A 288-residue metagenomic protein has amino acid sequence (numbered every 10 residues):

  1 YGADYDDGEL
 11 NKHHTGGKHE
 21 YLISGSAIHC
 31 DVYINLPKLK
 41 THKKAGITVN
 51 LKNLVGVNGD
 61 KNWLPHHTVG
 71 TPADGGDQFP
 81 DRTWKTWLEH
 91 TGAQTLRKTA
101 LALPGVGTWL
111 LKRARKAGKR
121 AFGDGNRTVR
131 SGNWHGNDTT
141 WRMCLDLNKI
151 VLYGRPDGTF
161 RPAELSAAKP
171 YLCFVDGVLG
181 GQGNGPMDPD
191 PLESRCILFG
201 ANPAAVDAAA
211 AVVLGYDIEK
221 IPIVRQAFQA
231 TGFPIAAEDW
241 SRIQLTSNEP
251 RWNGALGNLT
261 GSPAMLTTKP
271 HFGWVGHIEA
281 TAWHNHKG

Functional and structural regions predicted by a protein language model:
Y1-G288: Extended, low-polarity segments enriched in aliphatic/aromatic residues
